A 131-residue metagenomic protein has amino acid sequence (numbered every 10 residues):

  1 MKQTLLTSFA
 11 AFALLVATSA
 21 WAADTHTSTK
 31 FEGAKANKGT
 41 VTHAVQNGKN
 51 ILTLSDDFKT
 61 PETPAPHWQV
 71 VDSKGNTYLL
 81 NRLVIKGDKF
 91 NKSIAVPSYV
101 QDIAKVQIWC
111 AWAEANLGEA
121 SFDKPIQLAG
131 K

Functional and structural regions predicted by a protein language model:
M1-F9: Bacterial N-terminal signal peptides that target proteins for export
S8-A17: Bacterial N-terminal signal peptides
W21-N47, Q127-K131: Transition segment at domain starts
T53-D56, F90-S98: Exposed aromatic-hydrophobic patches
H67-V71: Beta-strand signatures of extracellular beta-sandwich domains
K74-R82: Surface-exposed loop/edge segments in extracytoplasmic proteins
V84-K89: Short proline/glycine- and polar residue-rich coil/turn motifs
V96-F122: Short, exposed beta-strand-loop hairpins at the edges of beta-sheets in extracellular/periplasmic proteins
